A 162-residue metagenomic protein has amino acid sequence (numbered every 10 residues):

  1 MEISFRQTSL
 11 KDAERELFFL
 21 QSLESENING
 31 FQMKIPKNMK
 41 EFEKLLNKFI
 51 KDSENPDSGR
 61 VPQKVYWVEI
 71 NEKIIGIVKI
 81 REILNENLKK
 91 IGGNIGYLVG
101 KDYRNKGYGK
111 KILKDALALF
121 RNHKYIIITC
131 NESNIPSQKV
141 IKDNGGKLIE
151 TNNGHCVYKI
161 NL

Functional and structural regions predicted by a protein language model:
M1-N94, N153-L162: GNAT-family acyltransferases
S4, G96, I127-T129: Short aromatic/hydrophobic contact patches that present stacked aromatics for nucleic-acid/ligand binding
I83-N85, D102, S133: Short coil/turn motifs at secondary-structure junctions
G96-V99, N105-L119, Q138-D143: Conserved acetyl-CoA-binding loop-helix of GNAT-fold acetyltransferases
V99, C130, I160-L162: Hydrophobic residues in beta-strands and at strand termini
F120-N131: Conserved GNAT acetyl-CoA-binding A-motif
S133-E150: Conserved active-site alpha-helix within GNAT-family acetyltransferase domains
